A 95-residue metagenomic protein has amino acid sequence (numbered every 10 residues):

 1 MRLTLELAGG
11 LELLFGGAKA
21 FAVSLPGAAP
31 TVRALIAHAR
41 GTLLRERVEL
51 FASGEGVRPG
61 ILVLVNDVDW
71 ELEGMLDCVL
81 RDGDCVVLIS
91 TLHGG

Functional and structural regions predicted by a protein language model:
M1-G94: Ubiquitin-like/PB1-type beta-grasp interaction modules and other compact soluble beta-rich domains
